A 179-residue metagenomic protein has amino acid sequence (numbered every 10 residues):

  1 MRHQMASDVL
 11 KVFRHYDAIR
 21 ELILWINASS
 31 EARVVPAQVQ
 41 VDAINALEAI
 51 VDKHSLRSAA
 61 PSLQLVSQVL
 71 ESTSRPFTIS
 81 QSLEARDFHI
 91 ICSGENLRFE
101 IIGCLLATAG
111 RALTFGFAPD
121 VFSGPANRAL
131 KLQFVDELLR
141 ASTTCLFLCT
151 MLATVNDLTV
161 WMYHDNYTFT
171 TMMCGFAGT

Functional and structural regions predicted by a protein language model:
M1-T143: Transcriptional activation interfaces
A109-G116, P125-T179: Hydrophobic, small-residue-rich alpha-helical packing segments that form membrane-like cores
